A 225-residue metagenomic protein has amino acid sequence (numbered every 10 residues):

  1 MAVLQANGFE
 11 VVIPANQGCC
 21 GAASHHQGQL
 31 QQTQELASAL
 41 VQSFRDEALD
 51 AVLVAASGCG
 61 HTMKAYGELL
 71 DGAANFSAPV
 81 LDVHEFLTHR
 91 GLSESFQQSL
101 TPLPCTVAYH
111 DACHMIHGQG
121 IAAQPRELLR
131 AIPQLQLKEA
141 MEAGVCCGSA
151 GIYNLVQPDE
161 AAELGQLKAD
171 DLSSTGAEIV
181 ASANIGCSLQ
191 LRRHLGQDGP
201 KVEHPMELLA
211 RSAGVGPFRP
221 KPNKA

Functional and structural regions predicted by a protein language model:
M1-A225: Iron-sulfur cluster-binding electron-transfer modules in prokaryotic oxidoreductases
